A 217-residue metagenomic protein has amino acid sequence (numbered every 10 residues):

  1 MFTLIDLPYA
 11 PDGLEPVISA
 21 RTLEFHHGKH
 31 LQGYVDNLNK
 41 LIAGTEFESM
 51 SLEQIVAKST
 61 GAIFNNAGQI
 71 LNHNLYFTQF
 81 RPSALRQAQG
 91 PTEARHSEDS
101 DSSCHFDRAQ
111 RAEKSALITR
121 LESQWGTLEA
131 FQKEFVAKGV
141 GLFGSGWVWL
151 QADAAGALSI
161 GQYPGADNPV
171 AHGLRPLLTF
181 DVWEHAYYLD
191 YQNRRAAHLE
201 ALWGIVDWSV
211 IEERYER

Functional and structural regions predicted by a protein language model:
M1-A84, R111-R217: Feature for soluble, non-membrane regions of globular proteins
S83-A116: Intrinsic disorder/low-complexity segments
